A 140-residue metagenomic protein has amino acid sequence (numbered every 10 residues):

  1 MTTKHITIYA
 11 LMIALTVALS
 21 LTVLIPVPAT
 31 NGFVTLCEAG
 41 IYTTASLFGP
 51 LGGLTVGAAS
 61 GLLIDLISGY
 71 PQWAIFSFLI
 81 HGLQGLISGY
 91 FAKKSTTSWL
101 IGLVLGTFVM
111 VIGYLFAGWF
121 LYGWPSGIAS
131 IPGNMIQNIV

Functional and structural regions predicted by a protein language model:
M1-V140: Loop-helix junctions at membrane interfaces
